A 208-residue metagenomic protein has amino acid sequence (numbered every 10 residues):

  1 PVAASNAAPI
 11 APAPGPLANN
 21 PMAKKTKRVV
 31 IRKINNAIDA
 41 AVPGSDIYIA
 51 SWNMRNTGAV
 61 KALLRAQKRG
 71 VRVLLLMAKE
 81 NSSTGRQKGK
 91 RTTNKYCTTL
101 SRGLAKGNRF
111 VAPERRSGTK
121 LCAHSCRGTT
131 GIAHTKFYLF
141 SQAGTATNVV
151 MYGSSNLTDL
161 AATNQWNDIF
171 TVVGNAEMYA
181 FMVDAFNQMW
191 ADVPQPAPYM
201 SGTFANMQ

Functional and structural regions predicted by a protein language model:
P1-P43, N53-Q208: HKD-type phospholipase D/PLD-like phosphodiesterase module
